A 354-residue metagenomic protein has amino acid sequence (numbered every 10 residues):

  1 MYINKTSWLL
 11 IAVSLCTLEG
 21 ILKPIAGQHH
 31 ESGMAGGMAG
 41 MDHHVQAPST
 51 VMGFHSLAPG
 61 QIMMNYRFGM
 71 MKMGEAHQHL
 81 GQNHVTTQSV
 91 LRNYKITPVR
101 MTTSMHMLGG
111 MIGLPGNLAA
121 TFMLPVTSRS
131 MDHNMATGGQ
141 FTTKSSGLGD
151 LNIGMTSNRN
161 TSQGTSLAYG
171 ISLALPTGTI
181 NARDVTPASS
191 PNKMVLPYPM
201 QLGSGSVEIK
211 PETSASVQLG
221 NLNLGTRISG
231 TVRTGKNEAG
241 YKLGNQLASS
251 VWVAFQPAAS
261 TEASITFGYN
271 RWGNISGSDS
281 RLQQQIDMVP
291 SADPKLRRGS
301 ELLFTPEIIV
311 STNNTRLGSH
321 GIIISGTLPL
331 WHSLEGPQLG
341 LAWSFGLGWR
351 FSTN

Functional and structural regions predicted by a protein language model:
L22-T86, V90, T177-T179, N354: Outer-membrane beta-barrel biogenesis signature
M52-H55, Y66, L108-I112, F122 (+8 more regions): Residues on the lipid-exposed face of transmembrane beta-strands in outer-membrane beta-barrel proteins
G60, T102-H106, S145-L151, T165 (+4 more regions): Residues that define the transmembrane beta-barrel architecture of outer-membrane proteins
I62, N117-A120, S162-L167, N221-L224 (+2 more regions): Repeated loop/turn-to-beta-strand initiation elements of outer-membrane beta-barrel proteins
M64-M70, F122-V126, Y169-L175, T226-V232 (+2 more regions): Transmembrane beta-barrel strands of outer-membrane/channel proteins
H77-S89, N237-N354: Outer membrane beta-barrel transmembrane domains
R92-G154, N158: Long, hydrophobic/aromatic-enriched structural stretches that serve as scaffold segments
S128-E238, P290-G299, N354: Outer-membrane pore/translocation modules
